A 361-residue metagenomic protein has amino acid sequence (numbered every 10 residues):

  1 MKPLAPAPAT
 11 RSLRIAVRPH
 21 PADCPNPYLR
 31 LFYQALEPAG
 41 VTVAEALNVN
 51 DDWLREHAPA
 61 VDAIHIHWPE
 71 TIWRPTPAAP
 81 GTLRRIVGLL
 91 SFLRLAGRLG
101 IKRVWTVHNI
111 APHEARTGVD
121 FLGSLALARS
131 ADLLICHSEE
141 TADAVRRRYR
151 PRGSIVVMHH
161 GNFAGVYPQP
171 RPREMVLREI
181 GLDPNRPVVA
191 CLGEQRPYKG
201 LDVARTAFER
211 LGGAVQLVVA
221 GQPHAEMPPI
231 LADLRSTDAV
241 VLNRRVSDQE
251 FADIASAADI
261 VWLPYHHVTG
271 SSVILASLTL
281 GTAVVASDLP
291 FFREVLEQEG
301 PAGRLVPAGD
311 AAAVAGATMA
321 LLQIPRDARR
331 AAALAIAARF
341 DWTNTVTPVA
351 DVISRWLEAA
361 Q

Functional and structural regions predicted by a protein language model:
R116, R146, N162-E179, R186 (+2 more regions): Acidic anion/phosphate-binding donor-loop and adjacent secondary structure in glycosyltransferase catalytic cores
R129-Q169: Donor nucleotide-sugar binding/catalytic pocket of nucleotide-sugar-dependent glycosyltransferases
D183-K199, R205-E209, V218: Conserved donor-binding/catalytic core segment of Leloir-type glycosyltransferases
L192, R196, Q216-P229, R244: Glycosyltransferase donor-sugar binding loop
P228-D253: Nucleotide-activated donor-binding/catalytic signature segment of Leloir-type glycosyltransferases, i.e., the conserved
I260-L263, A283-D288, R293: Short hydrophobic beta-strand element within catalytic cores of glycosyltransferases and related nucleotide-activated
E297, G303-A312, T318-P325: Conserved acidic donor-binding segment of nucleotide-sugar-dependent glycosyltransferases
R326-S354: A charged, aromatic-enriched C-terminal amphipathic alpha-helix characteristic of glycosyltransferases across folds
